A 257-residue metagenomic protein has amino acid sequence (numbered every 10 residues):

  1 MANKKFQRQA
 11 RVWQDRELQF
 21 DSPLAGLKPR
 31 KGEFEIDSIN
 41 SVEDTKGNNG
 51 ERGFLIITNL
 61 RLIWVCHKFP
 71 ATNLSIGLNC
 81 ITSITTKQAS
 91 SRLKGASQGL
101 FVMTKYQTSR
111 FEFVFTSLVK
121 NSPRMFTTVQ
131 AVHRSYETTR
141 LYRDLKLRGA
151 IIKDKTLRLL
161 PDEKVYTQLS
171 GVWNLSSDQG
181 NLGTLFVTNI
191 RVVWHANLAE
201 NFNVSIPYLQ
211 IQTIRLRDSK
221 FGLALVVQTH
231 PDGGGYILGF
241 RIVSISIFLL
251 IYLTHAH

Functional and structural regions predicted by a protein language model:
M1-L55, A71-T72, S91-T184, L250 (+1 more regions): Anionic N-terminal interaction surfaces
K28-G99, M103-K105, Y166-F240: Phosphoinositide-binding peripheral membrane targeting modules
N79-C80, F115-N121, L209-Q210, R241-I247: A short, sequence-level motif marking secondary-structure junctions
Q210, G234-H257: Structured partner-binding subdomains within large eukaryotic complex subunits
